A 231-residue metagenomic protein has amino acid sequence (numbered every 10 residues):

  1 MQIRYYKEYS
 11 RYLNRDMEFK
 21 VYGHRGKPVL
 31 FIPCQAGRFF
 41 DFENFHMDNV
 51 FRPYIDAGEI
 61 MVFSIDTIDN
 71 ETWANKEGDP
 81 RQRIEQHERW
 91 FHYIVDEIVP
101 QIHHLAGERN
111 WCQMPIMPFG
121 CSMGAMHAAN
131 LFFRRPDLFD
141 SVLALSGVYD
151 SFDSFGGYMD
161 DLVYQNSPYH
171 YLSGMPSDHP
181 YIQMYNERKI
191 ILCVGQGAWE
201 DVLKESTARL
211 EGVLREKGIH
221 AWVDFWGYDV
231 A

Functional and structural regions predicted by a protein language model:
M1-A231: Non-catalytic cap/lid and distal C-terminal segments of serine-dependent acyl enzymes
